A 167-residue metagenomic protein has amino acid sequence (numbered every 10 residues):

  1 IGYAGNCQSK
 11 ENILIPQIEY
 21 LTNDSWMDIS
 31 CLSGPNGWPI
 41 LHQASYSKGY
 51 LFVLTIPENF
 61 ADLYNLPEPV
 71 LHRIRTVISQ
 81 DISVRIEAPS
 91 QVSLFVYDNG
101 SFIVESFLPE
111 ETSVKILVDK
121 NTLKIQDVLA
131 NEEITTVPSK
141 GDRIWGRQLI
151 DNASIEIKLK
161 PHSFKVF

Functional and structural regions predicted by a protein language model:
I1-F167: A conserved amphipathic helix/loop scaffold that creates a polar/acidic microenvironment used either to coordinate
